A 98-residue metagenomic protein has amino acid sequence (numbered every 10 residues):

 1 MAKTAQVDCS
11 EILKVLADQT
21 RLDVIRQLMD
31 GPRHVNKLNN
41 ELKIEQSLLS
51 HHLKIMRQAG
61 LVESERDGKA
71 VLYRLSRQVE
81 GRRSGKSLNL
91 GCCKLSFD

Functional and structural regions predicted by a protein language model:
M1-V7: Short, intrinsically disordered or compositionally biased N-terminal tails of bacterial proteins
T4, E63, S84-G85: Short secondary-structure boundary/capping segments
V7-D8, R57: Short, conserved clusters of charged catalytic residues that mark active-site and nucleotide-handling motifs
D8-K14, Q19-L48, V71-E80: N-terminal helix-turn-helix DNA-binding core of bacterial DNA-binding proteins
K14, R57-Q58: Conserved coupling/switch loop of ABC ATPases
L53-K54: Short, hydrophobic-biased segments on the C-terminal half of alpha helices that form "recognition helices"
Q58-D67, R74: Beta-hairpin "wing" of winged helix-turn-helix
L72-D98: Conserved segment of winged-helix/HTH DNA-binding domains
